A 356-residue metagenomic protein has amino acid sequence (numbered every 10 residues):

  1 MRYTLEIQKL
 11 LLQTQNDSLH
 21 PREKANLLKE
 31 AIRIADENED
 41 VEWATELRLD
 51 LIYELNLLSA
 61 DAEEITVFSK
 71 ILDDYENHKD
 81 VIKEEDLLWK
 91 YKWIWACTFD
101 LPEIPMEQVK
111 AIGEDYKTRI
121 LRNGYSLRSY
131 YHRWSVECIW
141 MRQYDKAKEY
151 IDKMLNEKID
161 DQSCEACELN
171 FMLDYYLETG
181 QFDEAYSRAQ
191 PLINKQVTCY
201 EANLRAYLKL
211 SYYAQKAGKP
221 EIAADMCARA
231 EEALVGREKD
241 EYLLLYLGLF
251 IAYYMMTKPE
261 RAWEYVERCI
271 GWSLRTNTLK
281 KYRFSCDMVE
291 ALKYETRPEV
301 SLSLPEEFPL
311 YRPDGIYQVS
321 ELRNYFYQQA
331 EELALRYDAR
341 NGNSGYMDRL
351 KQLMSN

Functional and structural regions predicted by a protein language model:
M1-L11, A44-E46, L87-W93, N123-H132 (+4 more regions): Generic helix N-cap/helix-start motif at coil->alpha-helix transitions
Q8-N16, L27-R33, E42-A60, D86-D100 (+2 more regions): Non-membrane alpha-helical segments in proteins
D17-E30, S59-D74, L101-D115, C138-K153 (+3 more regions): Helix-turn-helix repeat elements of alpha-solenoid scaffolds
I32-D40, L72-V81, D115-Y125, D152-S163 (+4 more regions): Solenoid-like repeat scaffolds
E54-L55, E137, Y175, Y213 (+3 more regions): TPR/TPR-like alpha-solenoid repeats
T118-R128, H132-R133, R142-Y186, Q196 (+3 more regions): Alpha-solenoid helical repeat scaffolds
E221-F308: Active-site/pore-lining binding-face segments in mid-to-C-terminal subdomains
G271-N356: C-terminal non-catalytic interaction modules
